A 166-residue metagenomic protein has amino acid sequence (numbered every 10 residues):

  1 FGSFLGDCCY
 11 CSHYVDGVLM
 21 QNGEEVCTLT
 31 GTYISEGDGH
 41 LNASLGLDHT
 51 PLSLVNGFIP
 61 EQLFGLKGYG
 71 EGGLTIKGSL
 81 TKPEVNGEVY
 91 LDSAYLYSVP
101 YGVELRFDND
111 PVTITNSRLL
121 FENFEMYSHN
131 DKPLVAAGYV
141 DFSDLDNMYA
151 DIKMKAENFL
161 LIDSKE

Functional and structural regions predicted by a protein language model:
F1-G73, T81-E166: Interface amphipathic segments
